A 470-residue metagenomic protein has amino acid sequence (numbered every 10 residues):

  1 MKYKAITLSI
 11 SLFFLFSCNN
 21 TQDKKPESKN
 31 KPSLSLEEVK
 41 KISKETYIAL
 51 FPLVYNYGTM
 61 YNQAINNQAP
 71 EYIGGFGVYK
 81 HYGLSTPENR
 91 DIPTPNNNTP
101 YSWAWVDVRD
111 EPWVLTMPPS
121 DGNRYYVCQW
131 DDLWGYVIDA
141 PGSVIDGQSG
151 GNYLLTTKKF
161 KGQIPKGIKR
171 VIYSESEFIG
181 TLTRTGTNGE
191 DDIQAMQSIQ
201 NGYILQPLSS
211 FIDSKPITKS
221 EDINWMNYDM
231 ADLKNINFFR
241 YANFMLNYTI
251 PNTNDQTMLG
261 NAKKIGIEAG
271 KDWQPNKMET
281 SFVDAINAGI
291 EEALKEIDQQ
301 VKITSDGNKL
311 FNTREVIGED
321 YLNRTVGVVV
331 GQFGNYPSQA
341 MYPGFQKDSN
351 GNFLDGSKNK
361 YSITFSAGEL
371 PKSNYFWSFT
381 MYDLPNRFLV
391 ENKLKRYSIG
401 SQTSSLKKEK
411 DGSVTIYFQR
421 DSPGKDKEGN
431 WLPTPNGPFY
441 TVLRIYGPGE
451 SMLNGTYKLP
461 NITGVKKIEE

Functional and structural regions predicted by a protein language model:
K2-S9: Sec-dependent signal peptide recognition, specifically the positively charged N-region followed immediately by
F14-S17: C-terminal motif of bacterial Sec signal peptides marking the signal peptidase cleavage site
T21-E470: A compositional/structural signature for long, glycine/proline-rich flexible linkers and loops on extracytoplasmic
